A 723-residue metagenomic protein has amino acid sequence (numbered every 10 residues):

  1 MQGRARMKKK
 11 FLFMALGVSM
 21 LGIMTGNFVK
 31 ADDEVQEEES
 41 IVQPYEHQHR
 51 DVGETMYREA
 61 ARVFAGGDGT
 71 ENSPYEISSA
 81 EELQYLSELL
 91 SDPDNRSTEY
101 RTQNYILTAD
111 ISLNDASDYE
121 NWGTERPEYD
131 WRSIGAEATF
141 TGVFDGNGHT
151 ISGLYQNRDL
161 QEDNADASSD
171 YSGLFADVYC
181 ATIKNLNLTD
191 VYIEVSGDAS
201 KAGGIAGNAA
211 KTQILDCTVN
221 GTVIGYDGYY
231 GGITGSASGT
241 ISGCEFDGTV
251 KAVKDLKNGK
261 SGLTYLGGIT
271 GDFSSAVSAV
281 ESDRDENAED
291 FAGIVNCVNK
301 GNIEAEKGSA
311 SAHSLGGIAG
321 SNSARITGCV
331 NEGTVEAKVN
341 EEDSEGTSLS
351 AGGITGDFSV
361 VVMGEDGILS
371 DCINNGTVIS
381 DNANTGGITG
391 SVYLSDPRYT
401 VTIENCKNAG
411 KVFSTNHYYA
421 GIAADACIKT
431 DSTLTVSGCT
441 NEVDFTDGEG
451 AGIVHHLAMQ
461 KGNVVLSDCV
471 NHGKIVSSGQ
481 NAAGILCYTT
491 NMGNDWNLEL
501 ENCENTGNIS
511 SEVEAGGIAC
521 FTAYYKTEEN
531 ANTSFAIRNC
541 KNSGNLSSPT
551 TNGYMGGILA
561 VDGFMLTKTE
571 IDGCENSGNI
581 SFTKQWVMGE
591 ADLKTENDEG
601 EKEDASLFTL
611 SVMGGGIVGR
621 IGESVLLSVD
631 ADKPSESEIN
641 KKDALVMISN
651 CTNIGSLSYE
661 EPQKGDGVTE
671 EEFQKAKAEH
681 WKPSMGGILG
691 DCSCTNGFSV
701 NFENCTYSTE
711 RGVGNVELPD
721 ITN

Functional and structural regions predicted by a protein language model:
M1-R6: Short, Lys/Arg-enriched N-terminal segments with co-localized hydrophobic residues within the first ~10-30 amino acids
K9-F28: Sec-dependent N-terminal signal peptides of Gram-positive bacterial secreted proteins and lipoproteins
K30-N723: Surface-exposed repetitive/solenoidal architectures
